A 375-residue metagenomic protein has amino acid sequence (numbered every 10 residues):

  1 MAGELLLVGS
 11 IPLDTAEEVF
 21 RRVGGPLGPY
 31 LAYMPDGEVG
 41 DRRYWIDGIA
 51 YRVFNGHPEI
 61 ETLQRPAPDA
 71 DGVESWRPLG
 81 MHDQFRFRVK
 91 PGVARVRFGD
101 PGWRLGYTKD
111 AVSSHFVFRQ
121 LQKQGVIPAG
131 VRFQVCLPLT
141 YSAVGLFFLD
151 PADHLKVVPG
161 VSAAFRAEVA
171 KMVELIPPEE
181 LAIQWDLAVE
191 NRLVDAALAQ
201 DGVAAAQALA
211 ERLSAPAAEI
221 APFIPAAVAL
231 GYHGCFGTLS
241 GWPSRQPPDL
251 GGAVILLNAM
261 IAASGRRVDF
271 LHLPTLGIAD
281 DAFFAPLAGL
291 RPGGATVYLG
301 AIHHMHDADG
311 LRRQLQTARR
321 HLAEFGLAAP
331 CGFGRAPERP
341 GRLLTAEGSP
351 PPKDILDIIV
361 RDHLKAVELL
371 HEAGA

Functional and structural regions predicted by a protein language model:
M1-G80, E368-E372: N-terminal basic, low-complexity leaders that serve as flexible interaction/assembly modules and, when applicable, as
A2-V8, Y30-M34, G130-C136, E180-Q184 (+4 more regions): Structural preference for beta-strand elements that scaffold enzyme active sites
A16-F20, G106-L121, H154-E168, V203-I220 (+4 more regions): Well-ordered, non-membrane alpha-helical segments in soluble/globular domains
G24, F118-R132, V173-P178, A218-A227 (+3 more regions): Acidic (Asp/Glu)-rich catalytic clusters
R77-P177, A182-R212: Active-site-proximal, glycine-rich beta->alpha crossover segments in alpha/beta enzymes that shape flexible
L139-A143, K171, L187-N191, F236-S240 (+3 more regions): Active-site-proximal loop/turn and secondary-structure-junction residues that shape catalytic pockets, frequently
G160, A208-L209, E219-A221, G231-H233 (+5 more regions): Catalytic beta/alpha-barrel core
I261-A375: Catalytic-face loop-and-helix region of soluble metabolic enzyme cores
